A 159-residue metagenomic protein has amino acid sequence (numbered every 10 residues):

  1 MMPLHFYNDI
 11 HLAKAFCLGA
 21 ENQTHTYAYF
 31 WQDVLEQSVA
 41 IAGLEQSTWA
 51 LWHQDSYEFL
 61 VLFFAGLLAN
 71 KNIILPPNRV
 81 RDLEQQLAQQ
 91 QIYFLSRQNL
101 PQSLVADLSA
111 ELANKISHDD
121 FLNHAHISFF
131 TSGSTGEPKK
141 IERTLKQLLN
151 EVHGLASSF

Functional and structural regions predicted by a protein language model:
H5, I10-G43, R143-K146: Conserved AMP-binding/adenylate-forming core of the ANL superfamily
H5-L12, A110-F130: Conserved pre-ATP/AMP-binding loop-to-beta segment of ANL
C17, Q46-H53, Y93-S96: Short hydrophobic beta-strand segments
Q23-T26, V34, L83-N123, E137 (+1 more regions): ANL superfamily adenylate-forming
A28-V34, W49, G66, N70 (+2 more regions): Adenylate-forming
V39-R79: Conserved AMP-binding/adenylate-forming
A125-H153: Conserved AMP-binding A3 loop
H153-F159: Conserved AMP-binding/adenylation subdomain of ANL enzymes
